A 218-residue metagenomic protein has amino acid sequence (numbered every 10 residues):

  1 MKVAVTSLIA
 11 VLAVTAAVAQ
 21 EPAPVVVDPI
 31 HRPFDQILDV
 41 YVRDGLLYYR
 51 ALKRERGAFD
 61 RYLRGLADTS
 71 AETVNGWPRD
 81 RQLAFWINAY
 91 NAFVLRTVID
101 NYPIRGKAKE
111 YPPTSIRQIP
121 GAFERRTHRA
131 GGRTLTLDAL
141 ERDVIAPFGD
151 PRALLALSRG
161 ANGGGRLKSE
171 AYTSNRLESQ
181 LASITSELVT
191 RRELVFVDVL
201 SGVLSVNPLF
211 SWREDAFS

Functional and structural regions predicted by a protein language model:
M1-A4: Positively charged n-region of N-terminal signal peptides that target proteins for export
T6-T15: Bacterial N-terminal signal peptides
A17-A19: Sec/Tat signal peptide C-region and signal peptidase I cleavage site
E21-S218: Interaction/scaffold regions that mediate signaling and macromolecular assembly across diverse proteins
